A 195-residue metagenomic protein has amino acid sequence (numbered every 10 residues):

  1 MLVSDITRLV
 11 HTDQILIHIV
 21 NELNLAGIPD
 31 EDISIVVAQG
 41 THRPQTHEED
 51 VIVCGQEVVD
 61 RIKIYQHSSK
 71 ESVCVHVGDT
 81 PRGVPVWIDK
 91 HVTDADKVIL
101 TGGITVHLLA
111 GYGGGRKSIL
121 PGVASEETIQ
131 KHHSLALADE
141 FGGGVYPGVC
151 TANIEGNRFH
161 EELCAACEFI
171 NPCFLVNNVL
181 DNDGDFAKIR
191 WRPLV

Functional and structural regions predicted by a protein language model:
M1-L9, S34-G40, L100: Short glycine-rich or small-residue beta-strand-to-loop segments that form or flank ligand, phosphate, metal/Fe-S
L9-I28: Histidine-anchored nucleotide/phosphate-binding helix
V10-H11, L100-T101, H107-A110, T128-H132 (+1 more regions): Short helix/loop capping segments that flank catalytic or ligand/cofactor-binding pockets
E22, G111-Q130: A short, gly/pro- and small-residue-rich
P29-I33, V59-R61, T93-K97, G114-G115 (+2 more regions): Short coil/turn connectors at secondary-structure junctions
S34-I52, Y65-S72, L137-D139, N177-F186: Short connector loops at secondary-structure junctions
Q45-G113: An acidic, phosphate/nucleotide-engaging active-site surface
G144-V195: Membrane-embedded hairpin module used as a gating/binding unit in multi-pass transport and secretion proteins
